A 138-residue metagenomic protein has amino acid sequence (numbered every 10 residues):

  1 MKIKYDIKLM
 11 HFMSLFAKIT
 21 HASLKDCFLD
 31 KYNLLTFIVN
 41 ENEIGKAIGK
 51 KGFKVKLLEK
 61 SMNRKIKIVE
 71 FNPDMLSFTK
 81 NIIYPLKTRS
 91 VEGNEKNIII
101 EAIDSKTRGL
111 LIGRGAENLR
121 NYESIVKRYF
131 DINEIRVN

Functional and structural regions predicted by a protein language model:
M1-N138: RNA-contacting regions in translation and RNA-metabolism proteins, encompassing KH/S1 modules where present
